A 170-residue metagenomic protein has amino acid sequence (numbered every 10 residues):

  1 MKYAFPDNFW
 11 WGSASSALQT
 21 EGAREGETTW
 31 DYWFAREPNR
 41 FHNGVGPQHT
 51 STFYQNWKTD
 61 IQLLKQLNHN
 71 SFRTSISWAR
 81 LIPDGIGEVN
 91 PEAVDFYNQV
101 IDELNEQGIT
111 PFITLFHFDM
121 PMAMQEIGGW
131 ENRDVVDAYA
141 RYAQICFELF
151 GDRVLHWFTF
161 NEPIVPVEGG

Functional and structural regions predicted by a protein language model:
M1-F41, D84-I86, V94-G170: Active-site region of glycoside hydrolase catalytic domains
E21-Y97: Active-site-adjacent substrate/metal-binding segments within catalytic domains of carbohydrate-active enzymes
